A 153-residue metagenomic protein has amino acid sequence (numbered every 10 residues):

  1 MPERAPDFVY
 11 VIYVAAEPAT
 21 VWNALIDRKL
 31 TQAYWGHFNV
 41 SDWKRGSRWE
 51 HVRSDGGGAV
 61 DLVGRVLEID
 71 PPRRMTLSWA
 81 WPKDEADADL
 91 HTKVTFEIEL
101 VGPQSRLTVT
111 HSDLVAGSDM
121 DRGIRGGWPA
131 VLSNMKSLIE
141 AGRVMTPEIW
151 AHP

Functional and structural regions predicted by a protein language model:
M1-V40: Hydrophobic ligand-binding cavity/cleft-lining segments
E3, D113-P153: A conserved amphipathic terminal alpha-helix motif
A5-V11, R48, D61, R74 (+2 more regions): Intrinsic-disorder/low-complexity, polar/charged segments enriched in Ser/Thr/Lys/Arg/Asp/Glu/Gln
I12, L62-E68, T92-E99: Hydrophobic/aromatic beta-strand elements that line small-molecule binding cavities or substrate pockets in beta-rich
P18-A19, L67-R74, E97-R106: A short, structured loop/turn motif at beta-sheet edges
V21, T31, W49, V66 (+4 more regions): Hydrophobic pocket/interface hotspot
S41-W81: Glycine-rich portal/gate segments that line the openings of hydrophobic small-molecule binding cavities
P82-P129: Beta-strand/loop substructures that line and gate deep hydrophobic ligand-binding cavities in soluble
